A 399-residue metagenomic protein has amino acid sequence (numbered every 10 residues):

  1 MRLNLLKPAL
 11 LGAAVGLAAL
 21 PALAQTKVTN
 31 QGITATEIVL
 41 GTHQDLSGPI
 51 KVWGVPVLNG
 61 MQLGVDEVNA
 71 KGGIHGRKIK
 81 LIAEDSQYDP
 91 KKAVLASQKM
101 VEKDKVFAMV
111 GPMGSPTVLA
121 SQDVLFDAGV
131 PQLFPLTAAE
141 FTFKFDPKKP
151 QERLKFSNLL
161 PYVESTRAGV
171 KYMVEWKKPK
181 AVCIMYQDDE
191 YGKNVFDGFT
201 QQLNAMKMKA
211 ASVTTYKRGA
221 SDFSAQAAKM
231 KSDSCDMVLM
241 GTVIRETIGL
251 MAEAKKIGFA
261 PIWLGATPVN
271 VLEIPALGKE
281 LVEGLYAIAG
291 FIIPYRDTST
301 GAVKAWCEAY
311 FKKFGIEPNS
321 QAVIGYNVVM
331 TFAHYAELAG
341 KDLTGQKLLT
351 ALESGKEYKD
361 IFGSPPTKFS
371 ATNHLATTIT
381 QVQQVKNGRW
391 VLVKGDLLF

Functional and structural regions predicted by a protein language model:
M1-V39, L397-F399: Short, low-complexity disordered leader/linker segments with a strong preference for bacterial N-terminal type II
T26-V28, E37-V39, V52-N59, E67-K144 (+2 more regions): Beta-alpha junction/loop-to-helix N-cap segments that form part of ligand/metal-binding clefts
V28-Q62, E84-K91, M113-G114, M185-N194 (+2 more regions): Extracytoplasmic "Venus flytrap"
A93, S157-A181, D222-S224, T247 (+4 more regions): Hydrophobic alpha-helical segments within soluble ligand-binding/sensing domains
K105-S212, I262-A287: Extracytoplasmic ligand/sensor domains, especially the bilobed periplasmic-binding protein
S115-F126, A228, D236-I257, V328: Hydrophobic alpha-helical
E152, M251-Y326, L338, D396-F399: Extracellular/periplasmic periplasmic-binding protein-like sensory domains
Y310-A322, A333-L392: Segments of small-molecule ligand-sensing domains
